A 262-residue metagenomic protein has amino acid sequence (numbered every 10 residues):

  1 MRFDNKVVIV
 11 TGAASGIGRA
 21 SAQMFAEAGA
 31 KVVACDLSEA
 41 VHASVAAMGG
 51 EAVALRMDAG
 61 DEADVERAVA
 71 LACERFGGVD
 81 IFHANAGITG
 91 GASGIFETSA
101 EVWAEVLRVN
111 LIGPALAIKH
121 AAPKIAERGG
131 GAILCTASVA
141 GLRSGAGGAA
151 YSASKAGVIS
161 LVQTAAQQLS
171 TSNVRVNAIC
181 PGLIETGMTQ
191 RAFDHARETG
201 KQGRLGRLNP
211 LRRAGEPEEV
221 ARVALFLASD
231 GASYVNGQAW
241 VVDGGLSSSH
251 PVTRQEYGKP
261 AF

Functional and structural regions predicted by a protein language model:
R2-V33: Canonical Rossmann dinucleotide-binding motif of NAD(H)/NADP(H)-dependent dehydrogenases/reductases, specifically
S93-I95, V102-A104, L205: Substrate-binding pocket helix/loop in short-chain dehydrogenase/reductase
I118, S154, V162: Active-site helix of classical SDR
P123, Q167-T171, S233: Alpha-helical segment proximal to the catalytic Tyr-Lys
S138: Residue(s) in the substrate-gating loop at a strand-loop-helix junction that position the organic substrate next
S170, R175, C180, V235-G237: Short, small/polar-rich loop/turn modules that mediate ligand/substrate recognition or access, typified
A178, T199-G231, V235, V242-G244: C-terminal helical subdomain
